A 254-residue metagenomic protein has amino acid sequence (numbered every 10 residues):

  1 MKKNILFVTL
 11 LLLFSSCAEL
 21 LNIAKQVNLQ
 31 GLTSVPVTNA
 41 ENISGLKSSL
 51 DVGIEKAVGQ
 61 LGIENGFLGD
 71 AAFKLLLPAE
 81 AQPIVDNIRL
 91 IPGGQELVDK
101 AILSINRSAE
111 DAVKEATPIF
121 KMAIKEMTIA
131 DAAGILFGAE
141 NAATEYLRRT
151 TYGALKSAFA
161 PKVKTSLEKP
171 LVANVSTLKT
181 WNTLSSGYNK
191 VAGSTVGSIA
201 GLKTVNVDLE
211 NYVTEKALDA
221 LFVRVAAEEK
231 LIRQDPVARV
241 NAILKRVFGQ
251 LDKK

Functional and structural regions predicted by a protein language model:
M1-N4: Positively charged n-region of N-terminal signal peptides that target proteins for export
L13-S16: C-terminal motif of bacterial Sec signal peptides marking the signal peptidase cleavage site
A18-L21: Bacterial signal peptide processing site
I23-A109: N-terminal Sec/ER secretory leader and immediately downstream segment of secreted/extracellular precursors
A57, T128, P236: Residue-level signature of catalytic and energy-coupling elements of molecular machines, predominantly ATP/GTP-dependent
L97-P170: Mid-length scaffold segments of soluble, non-membrane domains
A173-A242: A structured, mid-to-C-terminal "fold-capping" secondary-structure block
R239-N241, F248-K254: Catalytic cores of secreted/periplasmic lytic hydrolases that degrade extracellular macromolecules
